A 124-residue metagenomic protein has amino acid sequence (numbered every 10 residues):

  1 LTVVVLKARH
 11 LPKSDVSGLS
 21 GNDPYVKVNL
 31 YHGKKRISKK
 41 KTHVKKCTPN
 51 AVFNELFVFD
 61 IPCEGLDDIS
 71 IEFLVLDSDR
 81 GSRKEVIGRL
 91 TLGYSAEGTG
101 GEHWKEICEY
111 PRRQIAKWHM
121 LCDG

Functional and structural regions predicted by a protein language model:
L1-T48: Calcium-regulated, polybasic anionic-phospholipid
K7, C63, A96: A broadly conserved detector of short glycine/acidic/proline-rich loop/turn motifs that flank catalytic sites and bind
L19-G21, N50, L66, E85: Short coil/turn motifs at beta-sheet boundaries
Y25, S38-P49, L56-D60, E72-G124: C2 and C2-like phospholipid-binding beta-sandwich domains
D60-L66: Short, surface-exposed loop/turn segments at beta-strand-coil junctions that are enriched for proline with nearby
D67-I71: Exposed beta-strand face motif in extracellular beta-rich ectodomains
